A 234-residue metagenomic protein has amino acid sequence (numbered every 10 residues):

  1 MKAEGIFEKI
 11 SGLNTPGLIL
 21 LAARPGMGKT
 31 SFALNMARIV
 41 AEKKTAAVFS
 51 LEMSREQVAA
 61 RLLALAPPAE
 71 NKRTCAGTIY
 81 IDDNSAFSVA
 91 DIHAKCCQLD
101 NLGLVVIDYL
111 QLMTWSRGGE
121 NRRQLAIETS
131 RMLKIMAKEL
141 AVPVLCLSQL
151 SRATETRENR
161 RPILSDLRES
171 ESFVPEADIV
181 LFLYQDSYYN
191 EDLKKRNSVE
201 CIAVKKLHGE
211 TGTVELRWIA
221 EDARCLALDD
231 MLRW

Functional and structural regions predicted by a protein language model:
M1-A66, K72, A90, L232: The Walker A/P-loop phosphate-binding site
I6, L21, E52, I81 (+4 more regions): Conserved RecA-like P-loop NTPase ATPase core
P25-K29, A33, G119-A126, D166: Alpha-helix N-cap/helix-initiation motif
G28, T114, Y188-Y189: Short glycine-rich, flexible loops that bind phosphorylated cofactors or substrates
K44-R123, E128, M132-I135, E155-T156 (+2 more regions): Conserved inter-motif catalytic segment of the P-loop NTP-binding fold
T45, A141-P143: Proline-centered loop/turn at the N-terminus of a beta-strand
M53, L147-Q149: Conserved H-loop
V89-V105, G119, R131-A141, R152-W234: C-terminal regions of RecA-like/P-loop NTPase motor modules
